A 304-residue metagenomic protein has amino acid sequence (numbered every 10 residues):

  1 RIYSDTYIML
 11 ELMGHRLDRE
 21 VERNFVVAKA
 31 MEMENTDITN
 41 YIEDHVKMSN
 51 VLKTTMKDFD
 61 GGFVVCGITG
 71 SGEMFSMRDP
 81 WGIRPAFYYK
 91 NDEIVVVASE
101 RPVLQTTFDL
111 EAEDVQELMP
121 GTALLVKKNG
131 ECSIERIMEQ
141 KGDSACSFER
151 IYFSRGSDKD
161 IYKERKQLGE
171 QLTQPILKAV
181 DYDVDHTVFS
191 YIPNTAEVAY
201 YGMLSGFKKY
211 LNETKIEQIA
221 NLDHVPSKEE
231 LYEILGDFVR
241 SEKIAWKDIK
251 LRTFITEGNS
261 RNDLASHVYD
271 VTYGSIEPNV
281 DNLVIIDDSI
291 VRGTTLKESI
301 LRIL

Functional and structural regions predicted by a protein language model:
R1, F189, A196-M203, F207 (+3 more regions): Extended, hydrophobic alpha-helical segments in both membrane/secreted and soluble proteins
R1-M119, L125-T187, I192-P193, N279: Conserved short alpha-helical segments that host acidic/polar catalytic motifs at enzyme active sites
L12, R16, D58, G62 (+4 more regions): Generic, well-ordered alpha-helical scaffold segments in large soluble proteins
S49, R165-T173, E197, A265-D270 (+2 more regions): Short, well-ordered alpha-helical scaffold segments within catalytic/effector domains
G70-E73, D185-E197, N221, A245-I249 (+2 more regions): A glycine-rich phosphate-binding loop feature that marks nucleotide/adenosyl-phosphate handling sites
G130-C146, Y191-K228: Terminal amphipathic helices with adjacent charged low-complexity linkers/tails
K159, K163, T256-S260, D287-V291: Alpha-helix capping and helix-loop boundary segments enriched in small/acidic/polar residues
S205-N282: Short, glycine/charge-rich flexible loops or terminal/linker lids adjacent to PRPP-binding catalytic cores
